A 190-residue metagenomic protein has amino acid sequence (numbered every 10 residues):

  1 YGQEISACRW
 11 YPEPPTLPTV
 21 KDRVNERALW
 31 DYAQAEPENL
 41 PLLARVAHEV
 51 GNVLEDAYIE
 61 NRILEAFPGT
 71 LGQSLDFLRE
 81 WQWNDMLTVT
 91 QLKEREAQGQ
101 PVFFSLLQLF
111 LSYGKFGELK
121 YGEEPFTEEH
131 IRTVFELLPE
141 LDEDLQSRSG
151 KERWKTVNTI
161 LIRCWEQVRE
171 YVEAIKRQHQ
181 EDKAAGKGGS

Functional and structural regions predicted by a protein language model:
Y1-S190: Short, functionally important secondary-structure microenvironments
